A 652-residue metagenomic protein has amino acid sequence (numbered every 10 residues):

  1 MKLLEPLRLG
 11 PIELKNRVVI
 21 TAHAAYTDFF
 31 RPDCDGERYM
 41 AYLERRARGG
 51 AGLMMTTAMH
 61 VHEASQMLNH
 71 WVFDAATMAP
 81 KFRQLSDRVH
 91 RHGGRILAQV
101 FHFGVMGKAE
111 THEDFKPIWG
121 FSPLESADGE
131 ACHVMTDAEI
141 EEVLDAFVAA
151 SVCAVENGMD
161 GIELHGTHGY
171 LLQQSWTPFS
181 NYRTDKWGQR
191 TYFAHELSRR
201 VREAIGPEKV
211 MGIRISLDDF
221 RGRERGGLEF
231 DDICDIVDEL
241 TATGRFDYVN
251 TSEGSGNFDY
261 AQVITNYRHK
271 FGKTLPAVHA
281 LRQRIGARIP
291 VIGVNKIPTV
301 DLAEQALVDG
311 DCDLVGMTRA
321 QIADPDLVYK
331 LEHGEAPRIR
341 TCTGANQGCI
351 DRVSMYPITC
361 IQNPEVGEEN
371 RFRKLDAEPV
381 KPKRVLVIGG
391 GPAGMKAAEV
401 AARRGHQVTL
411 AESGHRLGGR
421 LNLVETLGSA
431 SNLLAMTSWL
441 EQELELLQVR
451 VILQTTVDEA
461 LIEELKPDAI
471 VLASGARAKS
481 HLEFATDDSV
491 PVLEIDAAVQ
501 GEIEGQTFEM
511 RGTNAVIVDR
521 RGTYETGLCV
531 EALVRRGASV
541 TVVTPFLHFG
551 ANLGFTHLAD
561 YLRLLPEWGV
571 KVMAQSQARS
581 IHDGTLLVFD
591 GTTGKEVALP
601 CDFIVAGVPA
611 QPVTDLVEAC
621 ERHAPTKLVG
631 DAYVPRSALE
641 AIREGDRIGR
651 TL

Functional and structural regions predicted by a protein language model:
M1-I388, P392, A397-V408, R416 (+2 more regions): Flavin-dependent oxidoreductase catalytic cores
M54, V249, V315, I470 (+3 more regions): Receiver (REC) domain switch-region micro-motif
A261-Y267, D313, L421-S429, K627-V634: Short beta-alpha connecting loops at secondary-structure transitions that line or flank enzyme active sites
A287, D311, L444-V451, D487-P491 (+3 more regions): A short helix-to-beta-strand connector/capping loop
L307, P379-S413, I452-E464, A473-D488 (+3 more regions): Rossmann-like dinucleotide/flavin-binding elements
Q407-L446, G522-S576, Y633: Rossmann-like dinucleotide-binding cores of NAD(P)H-dependent redox enzymes
G584-F589: Short polybasic amphipathic segments
